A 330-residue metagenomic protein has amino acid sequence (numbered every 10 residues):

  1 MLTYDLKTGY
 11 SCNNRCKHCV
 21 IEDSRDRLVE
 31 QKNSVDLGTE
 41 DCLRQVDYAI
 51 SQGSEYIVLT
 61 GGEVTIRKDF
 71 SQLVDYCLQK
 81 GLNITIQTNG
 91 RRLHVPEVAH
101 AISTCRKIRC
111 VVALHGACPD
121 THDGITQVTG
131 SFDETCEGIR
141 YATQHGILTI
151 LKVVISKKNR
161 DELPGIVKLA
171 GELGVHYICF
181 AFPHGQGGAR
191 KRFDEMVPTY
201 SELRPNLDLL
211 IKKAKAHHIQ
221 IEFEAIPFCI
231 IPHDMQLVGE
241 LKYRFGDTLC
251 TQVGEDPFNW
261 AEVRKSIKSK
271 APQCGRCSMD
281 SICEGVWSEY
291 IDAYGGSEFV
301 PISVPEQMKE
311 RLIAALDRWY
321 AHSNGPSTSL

Functional and structural regions predicted by a protein language model:
M1-L2, N14-H18, K212-I231, A293 (+2 more regions): Flexible, acidic/Gly-rich N-terminal and inter-domain linker regions that tether and position cofactor-handling modules
M1-T39: Canonical Radical SAM [4Fe-4S] cluster-binding loop centered on the CxxxCxxC motif and its immediate flanking residues
N14-H18, M196, G275-R276: C-type cytochrome heme c attachment motif
D26-E30, C118-I125, G187-F193: A short acidic, helix-capping loop that chelates divalent metal ions and anchors anionic groups
T39-V58, R67-P183: Radical SAM/AdoMet-radical enzyme domain recognition
V128-D133, R140, Q144-E262, S266-S269: Radical SAM enzyme [4Fe-4S]-AdoMet core and its adjacent flexible, acidic and glycine-rich loops/tails across
M235-Q236, L241-L330: Flexible mid-to-C-terminal extensions adjoining Fe-S/redox cofactors in radical SAM and related proteins
